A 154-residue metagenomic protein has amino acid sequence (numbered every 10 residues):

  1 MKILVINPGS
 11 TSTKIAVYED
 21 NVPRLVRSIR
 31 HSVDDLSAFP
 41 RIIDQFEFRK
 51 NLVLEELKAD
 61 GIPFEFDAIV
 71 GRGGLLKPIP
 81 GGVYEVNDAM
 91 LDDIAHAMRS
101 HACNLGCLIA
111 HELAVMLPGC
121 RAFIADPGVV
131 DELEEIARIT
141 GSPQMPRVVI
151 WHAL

Functional and structural regions predicted by a protein language model:
M1, F64, G119-C120: A structural micro-motif
K2-I6, D67-V70: Short glycine-aspartate micro-motif
I3-D44: Short glycine-rich, Thr/Ser-proximal phosphate-binding strand/loop in the N-terminal lobe of ATP-dependent enzymes
A16, A68-V70, F123: Short, conserved beta-strand segments within well-ordered enzyme catalytic domains that often line or immediately flank
Q45-R49, H152: Phosphate/oxyanion-binding active-site loops and adjacent basic polyanion-contact surfaces
F48-D60: Short, well-ordered amphipathic alpha-helical segments that serve as non-catalytic structural scaffolds within diverse
L57-A102, V129-P146: Short beta-strand-loop/turn "lid" adjacent to the catalytic site in phosphate-handling enzymes
C103-L154: Phosphate-binding/catalytic loop of phosphoryl-transfer enzymes
